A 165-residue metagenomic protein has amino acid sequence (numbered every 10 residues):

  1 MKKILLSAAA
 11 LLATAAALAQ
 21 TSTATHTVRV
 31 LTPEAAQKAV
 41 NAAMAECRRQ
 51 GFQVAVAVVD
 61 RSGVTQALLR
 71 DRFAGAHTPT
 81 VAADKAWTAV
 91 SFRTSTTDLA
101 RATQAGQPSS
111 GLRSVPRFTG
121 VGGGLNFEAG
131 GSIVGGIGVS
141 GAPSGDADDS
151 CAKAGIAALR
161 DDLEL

Functional and structural regions predicted by a protein language model:
M1-I4: Positively charged n-region of N-terminal signal peptides that target proteins for export
A10-L11: Short, linear, compositionally biased motifs with a strong N-terminal bias
T14-A16: N-terminal signal peptide c-region/cleavage motif recognized by signal peptidases
Q20-L165: Flexible, solvent-exposed loop/hinge segments and secondary-structure transition points
